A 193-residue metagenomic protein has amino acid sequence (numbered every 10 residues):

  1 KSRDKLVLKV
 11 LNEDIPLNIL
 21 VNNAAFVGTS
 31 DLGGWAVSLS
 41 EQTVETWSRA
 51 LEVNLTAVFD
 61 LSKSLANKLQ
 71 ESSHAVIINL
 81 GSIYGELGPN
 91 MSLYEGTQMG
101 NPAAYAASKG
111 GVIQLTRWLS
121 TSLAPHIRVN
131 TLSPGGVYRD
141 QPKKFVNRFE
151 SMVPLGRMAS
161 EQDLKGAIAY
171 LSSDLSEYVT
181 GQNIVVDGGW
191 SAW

Functional and structural regions predicted by a protein language model:
K5-N12, D31-E52, R148: Active-site Tyr-X3-Lys motif and surrounding loop/helix of classical short-chain dehydrogenase/reductase
K9-N22, F26-G28, T43-T46, S73 (+1 more regions): A glycine-rich helix->loop->beta "capping" turn within Rossmann-like NAD(P)(H)-dependent oxidoreductase domains
N23-W35, G189: Conserved NAD(P)H cofactor-binding loop of Rossmann-fold oxidoreductase domains
S40-T46, Q70, V76-A124, V137: Catalytic loop of short-chain dehydrogenase/reductase
H74, A124-R128, V179-G181: Short, small/polar-rich loop/turn modules that mediate ligand/substrate recognition or access, typified
P89, G96, A169, T180-W193: Short C-terminal tail/terminal secondary-structure segment of NAD(P)H-dependent dehydrogenase/reductase domains
V153-L164, L175: A conserved structural motif in NAD(P)-dependent oxidoreductases
